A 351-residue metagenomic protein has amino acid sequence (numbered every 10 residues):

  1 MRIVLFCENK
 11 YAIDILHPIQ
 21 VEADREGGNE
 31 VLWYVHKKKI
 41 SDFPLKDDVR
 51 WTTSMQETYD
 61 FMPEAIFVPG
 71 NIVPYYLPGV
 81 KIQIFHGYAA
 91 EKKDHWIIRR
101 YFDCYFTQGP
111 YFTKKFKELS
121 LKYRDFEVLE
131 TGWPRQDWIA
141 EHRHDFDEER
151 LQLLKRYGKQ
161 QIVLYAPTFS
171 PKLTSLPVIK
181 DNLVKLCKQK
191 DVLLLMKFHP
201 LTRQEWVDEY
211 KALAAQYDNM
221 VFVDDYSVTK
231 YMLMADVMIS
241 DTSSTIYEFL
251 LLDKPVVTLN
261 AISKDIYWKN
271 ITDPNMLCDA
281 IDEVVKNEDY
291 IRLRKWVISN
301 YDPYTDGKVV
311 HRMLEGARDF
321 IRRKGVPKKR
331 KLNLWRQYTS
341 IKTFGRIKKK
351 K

Functional and structural regions predicted by a protein language model:
V4-R143, D147: Active-site and donor-binding regions of nucleotide-sugar-utilizing enzymes
A12-G27, R135-Y210, T305, V309-H311: Conserved catalytic-core segment of nucleotide-activated headgroup transferases in glycan assembly
L32-K46, C187-F222: Catalytic donor nucleotide-activated moiety binding site of glycosyltransferases and closely related
V35, V68, T107, S240-D241 (+2 more regions): Short beta-strand scaffold positions
T52-E57, T202-Y247: Donor nucleotide-activated moiety binding/catalytic core segment of transferases that use nucleotide-activated donors
I72, L77-F85, D225-W268: A donor-sugar binding/catalytic signature common to diverse glycosyltransferases and related nucleotide-sugar
Y123-R124, E130, S244-T305: Catalytic binding pocket for nucleotide-activated donors in carbohydrate/polymer assembly enzymes
K286-K351: C-terminal amphipathic helix plus adjacent low-complexity, charged tail appended to glycosyltransferase catalytic
